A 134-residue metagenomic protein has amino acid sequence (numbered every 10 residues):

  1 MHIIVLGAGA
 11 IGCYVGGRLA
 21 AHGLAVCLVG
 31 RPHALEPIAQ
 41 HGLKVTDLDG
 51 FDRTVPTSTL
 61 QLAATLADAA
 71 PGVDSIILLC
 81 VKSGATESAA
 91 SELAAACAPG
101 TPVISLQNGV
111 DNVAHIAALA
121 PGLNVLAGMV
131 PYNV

Functional and structural regions predicted by a protein language model:
M1-F51: NAD(P)+-binding Rossmann beta1-loop-alpha1 motif at the extreme N-terminus of oxidoreductases
V55-V134: Rossmann-like NAD(P)(H) cofactor-binding subdomain of soluble oxidoreductases
